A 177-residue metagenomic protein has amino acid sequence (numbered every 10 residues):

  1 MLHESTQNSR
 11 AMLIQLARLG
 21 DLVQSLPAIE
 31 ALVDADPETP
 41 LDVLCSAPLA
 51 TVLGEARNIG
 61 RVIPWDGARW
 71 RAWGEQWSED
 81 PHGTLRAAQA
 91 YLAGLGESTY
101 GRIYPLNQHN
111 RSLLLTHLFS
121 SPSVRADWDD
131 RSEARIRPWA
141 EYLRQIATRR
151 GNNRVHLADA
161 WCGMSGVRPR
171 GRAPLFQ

Functional and structural regions predicted by a protein language model:
M1-Q177: Catalytic machinery of carbohydrate-active enzymes, primarily nucleotide-sugar-dependent glycosyltransferases
